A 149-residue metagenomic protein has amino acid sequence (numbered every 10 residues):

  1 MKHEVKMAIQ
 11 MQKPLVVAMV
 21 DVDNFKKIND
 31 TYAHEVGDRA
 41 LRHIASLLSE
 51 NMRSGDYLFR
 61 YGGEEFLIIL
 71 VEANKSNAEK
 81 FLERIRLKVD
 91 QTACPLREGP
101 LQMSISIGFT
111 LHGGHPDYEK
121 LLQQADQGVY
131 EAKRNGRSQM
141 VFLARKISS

Functional and structural regions predicted by a protein language model:
H3-P14, N24-E72, S76, K80 (+1 more regions): Cytosolic catalytic cores of cyclic-nucleotide second-messenger enzymes
V5, N29, R86, D90 (+2 more regions): Protein kinase-like catalytic domain
Q10, V17-M19, F142: Core hydrophobic beta-sheet residues of small sensory/regulatory alpha/beta domains, primarily PAS-family
V16, S106: Cell-envelope/extracellular polymer assembly enzymes that use nucleotide-activated donors
A18-D21, G63, A125: Conserved metal-coordinating catalytic motifs of nucleotidyl cyclase and c-di-GMP turnover enzymes
R60, V89-I105: Catalytic core regions of nucleotide second-messenger enzymes
K75, E79, E83, R97 (+1 more regions): Catalytic-core segments of nucleotide cyclases and related cyclic-nucleotide turnover enzymes
